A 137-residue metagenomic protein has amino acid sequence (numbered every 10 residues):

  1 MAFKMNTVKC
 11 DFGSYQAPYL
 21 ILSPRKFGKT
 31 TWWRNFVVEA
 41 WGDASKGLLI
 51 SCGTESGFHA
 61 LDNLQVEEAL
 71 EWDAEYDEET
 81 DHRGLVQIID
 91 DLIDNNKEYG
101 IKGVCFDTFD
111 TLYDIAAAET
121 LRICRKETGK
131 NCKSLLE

Functional and structural regions predicted by a protein language model:
A2-F106, D110-I115: Conserved P-loop
F106-E137: P-loop NTPase motor core
